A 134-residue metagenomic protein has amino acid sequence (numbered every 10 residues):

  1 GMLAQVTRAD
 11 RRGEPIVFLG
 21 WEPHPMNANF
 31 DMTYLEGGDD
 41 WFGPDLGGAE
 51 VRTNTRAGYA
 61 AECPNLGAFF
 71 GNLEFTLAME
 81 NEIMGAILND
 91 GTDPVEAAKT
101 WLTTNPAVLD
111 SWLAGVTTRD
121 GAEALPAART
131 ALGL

Functional and structural regions predicted by a protein language model:
G1-G38: Ligand-binding pocket segment of bilobal, Venus flytrap-like solute-binding proteins
A4-R11, N65, E74-L134: An extracytoplasmic/periplasmic, membrane-proximal ligand-sensing/linker region
G20-E22, R56, L73: Active-site-proximal beta-strand/loop segments in catalytic clefts of secreted hydrolases
A28-N29, L46-T55, L113: The structured alpha-helical core of multi-pass membrane proteins
W41-F42: Extracytoplasmic/secretory soluble proteins
G48-P64, I83-A86: A bilobed periplasmic-binding-protein/Venus flytrap-type ligand-binding module shared by bacterial periplasmic
V51-R52, F69-G71: Active-site scaffold segments
